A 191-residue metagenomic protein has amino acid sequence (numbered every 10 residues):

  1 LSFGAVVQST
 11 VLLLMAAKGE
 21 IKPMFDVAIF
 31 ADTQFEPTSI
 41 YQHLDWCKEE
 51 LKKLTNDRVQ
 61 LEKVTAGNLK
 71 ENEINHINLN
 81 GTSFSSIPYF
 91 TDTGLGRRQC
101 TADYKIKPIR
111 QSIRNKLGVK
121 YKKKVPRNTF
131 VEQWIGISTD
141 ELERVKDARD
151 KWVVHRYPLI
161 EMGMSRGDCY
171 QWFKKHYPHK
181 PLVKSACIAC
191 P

Functional and structural regions predicted by a protein language model:
L1-P191: Nucleotide-activated chemistry modules centered on ATP-dependent adenylation/adenylyltransferase
